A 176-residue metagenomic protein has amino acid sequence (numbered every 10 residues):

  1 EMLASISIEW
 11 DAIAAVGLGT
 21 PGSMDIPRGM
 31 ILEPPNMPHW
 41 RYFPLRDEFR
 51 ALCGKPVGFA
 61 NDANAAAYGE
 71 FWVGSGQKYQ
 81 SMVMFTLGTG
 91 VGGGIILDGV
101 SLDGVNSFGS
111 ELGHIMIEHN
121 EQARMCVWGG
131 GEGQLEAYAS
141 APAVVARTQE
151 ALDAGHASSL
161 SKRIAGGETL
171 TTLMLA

Functional and structural regions predicted by a protein language model:
E1: Conserved CoA-thioester-binding segment of acyl-CoA-metabolizing enzymes
A4-I6, A12-V16, S23-S81, E121: Glycine-rich phosphate-binding loop and adjoining helix at the ATP-binding site of ATP-dependent phosphoryl-transfer
S7-W10, A157-S159: Short, structured coil/loop segments at alpha-helix boundaries
P21-M24, G88-G90: Short glycine-rich anion-binding loops that position phosphate/pyrophosphate groups of nucleotides and phosphorylated
R50, G58-A60, W72-A176: Glycine/GP-enriched mid-protein hinge/lid loop-to-helix segment characteristic of carbohydrate kinases
